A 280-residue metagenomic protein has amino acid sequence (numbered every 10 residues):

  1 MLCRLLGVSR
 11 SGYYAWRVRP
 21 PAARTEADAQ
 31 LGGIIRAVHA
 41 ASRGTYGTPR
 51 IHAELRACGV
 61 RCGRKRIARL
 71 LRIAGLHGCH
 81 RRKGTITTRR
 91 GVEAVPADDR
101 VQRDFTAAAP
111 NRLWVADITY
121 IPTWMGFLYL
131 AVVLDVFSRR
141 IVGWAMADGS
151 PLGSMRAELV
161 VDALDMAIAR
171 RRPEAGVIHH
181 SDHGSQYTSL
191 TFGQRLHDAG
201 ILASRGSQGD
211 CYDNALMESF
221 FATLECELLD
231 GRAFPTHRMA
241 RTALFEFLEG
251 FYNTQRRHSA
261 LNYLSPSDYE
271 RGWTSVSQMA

Functional and structural regions predicted by a protein language model:
M1-A280: Charged DNA-binding/catalytic regions of mobile-element recombinases
